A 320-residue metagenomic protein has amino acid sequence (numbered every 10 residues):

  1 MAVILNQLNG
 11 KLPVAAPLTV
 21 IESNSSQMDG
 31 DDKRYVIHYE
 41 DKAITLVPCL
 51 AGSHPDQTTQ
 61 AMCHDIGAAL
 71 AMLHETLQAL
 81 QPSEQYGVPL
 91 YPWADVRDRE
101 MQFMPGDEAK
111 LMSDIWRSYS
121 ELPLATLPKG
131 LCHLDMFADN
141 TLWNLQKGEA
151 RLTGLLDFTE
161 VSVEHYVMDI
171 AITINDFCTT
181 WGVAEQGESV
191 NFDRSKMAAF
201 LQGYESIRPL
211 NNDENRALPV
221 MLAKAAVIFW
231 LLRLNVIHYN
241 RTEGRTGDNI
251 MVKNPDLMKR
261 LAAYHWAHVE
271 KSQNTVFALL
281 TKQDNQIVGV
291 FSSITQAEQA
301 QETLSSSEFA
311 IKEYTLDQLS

Functional and structural regions predicted by a protein language model:
M1-D41, T58-D65: A conserved alpha-helical element in kinase catalytic cores
E40-S53: Conserved short submotifs of the Hanks-type protein kinase catalytic core that shape the nucleotide-binding pocket
D56-D107, L127-K129, V163: A cross-family kinase active-site recognition segment
P82, D95-L134, A138, N144-K147: An alpha-helical support segment within catalytic cores of ATP-dependent transferases
V167-R208, K224-R241: Active-site activation/catalytic loop segments of kinase-like enzymes and analogous catalytic loops in related
F229-Q273: ATP/Mg2+ or Mg2+-diphosphate-binding catalytic cores that bind nucleotide phosphates or diphosphates via glycine-rich
Q273-I287: Short aromatic-glycine-(Arg/Gly/Cys) micro-motifs in beta-strand/loop hairpins
N285-Q286, E298, E302-S320: Short, mixed-charge low-complexity intrinsically disordered segments
